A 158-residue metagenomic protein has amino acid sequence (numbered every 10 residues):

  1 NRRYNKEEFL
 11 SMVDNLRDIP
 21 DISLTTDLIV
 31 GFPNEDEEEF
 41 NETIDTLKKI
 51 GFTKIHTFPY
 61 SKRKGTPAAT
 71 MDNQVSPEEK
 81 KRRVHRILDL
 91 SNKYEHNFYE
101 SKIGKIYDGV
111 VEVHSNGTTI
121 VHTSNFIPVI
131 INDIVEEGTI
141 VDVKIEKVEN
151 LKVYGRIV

Functional and structural regions predicted by a protein language model:
N1-K54, G65-E79: Conserved non-cysteine loop/helix-boundary elements of the Radical SAM core domain that shape
I29-G31, Y60, E112: Short loop/turn motifs enriched for small/polar and acidic residues
S61-K64, E100: AMP-binding (ANL) adenylation modules
T70-V158: Terminal RNA-binding accessory module
